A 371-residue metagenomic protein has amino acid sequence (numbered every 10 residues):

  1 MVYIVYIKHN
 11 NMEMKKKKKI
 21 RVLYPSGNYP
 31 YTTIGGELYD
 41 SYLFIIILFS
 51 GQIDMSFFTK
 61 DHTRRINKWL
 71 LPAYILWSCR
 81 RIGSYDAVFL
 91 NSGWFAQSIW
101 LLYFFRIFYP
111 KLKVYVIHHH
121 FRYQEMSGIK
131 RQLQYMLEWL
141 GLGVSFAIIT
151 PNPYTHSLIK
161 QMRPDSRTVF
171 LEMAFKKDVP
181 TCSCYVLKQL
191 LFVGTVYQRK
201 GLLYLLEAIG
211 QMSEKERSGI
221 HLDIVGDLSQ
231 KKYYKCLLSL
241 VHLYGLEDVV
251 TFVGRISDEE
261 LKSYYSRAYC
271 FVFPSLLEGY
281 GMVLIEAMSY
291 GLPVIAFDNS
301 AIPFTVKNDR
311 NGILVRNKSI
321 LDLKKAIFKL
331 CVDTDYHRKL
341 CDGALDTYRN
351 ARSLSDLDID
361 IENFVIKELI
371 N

Functional and structural regions predicted by a protein language model:
L38, T195-Q211, L222, K232-K235 (+1 more regions): A conserved mid-protein helix/loop that constitutes part of the nucleotide-sugar donor-binding site
F108, R131-I148, M162: Membrane-proximal helix-turn-helix segments that form the acceptor-binding/catalytic region of lipid-linked
K235-I256: Nucleotide-activated donor-binding/catalytic signature segment of Leloir-type glycosyltransferases, i.e., the conserved
R255-I256, S263-A268: Short alpha-helical donor nucleotide-sugar binding micro-motif in glycosyltransferases
L276: Aromatic "clamp/platform" in nucleotide-sugar-dependent glycosyltransferases that forms part of the donor/acceptor
L284, P293-A296: Short hydrophobic beta-strand element within catalytic cores of glycosyltransferases and related nucleotide-activated
N308-D309, I313-I320, F328-T334: Conserved acidic donor-binding segment of nucleotide-sugar-dependent glycosyltransferases
D322, K329, Y336-A351: A short, well-ordered alpha-helix in the C-terminal region of glycosyltransferases
